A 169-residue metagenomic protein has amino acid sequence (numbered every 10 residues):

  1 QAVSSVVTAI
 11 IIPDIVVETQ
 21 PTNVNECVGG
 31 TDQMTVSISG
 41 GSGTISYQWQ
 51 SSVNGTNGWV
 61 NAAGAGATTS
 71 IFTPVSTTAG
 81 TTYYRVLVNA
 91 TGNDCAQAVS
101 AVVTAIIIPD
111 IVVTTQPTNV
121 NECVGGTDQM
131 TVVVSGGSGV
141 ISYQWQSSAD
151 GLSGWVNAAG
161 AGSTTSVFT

Functional and structural regions predicted by a protein language model:
V3, S51-S76, S147-T169: Surface-exposed, flexible coil segments in extracellular/virion-facing regions
I10-V16, I106-V112: Extracellular interdomain linker/stem segments of modular secreted and single-pass surface proteins
E18-N23, T115-N119: Surface-exposed, proline-enriched loop/turn segments that connect beta strands in immunoglobulin-like
V24-G30, V120-G126: Short, solvent-exposed loop/linker segments at the N-terminal edge of repeated beta-sheet extracellular domains
G30-S39, G126-S135: A short beta-strand segment in extracellular, disulfide-stabilized domains
G40-S51, G55, V134-S147, G151: Solvent-exposed loop segments of extracellular immunoglobulin-like
Q48, Y83-N89, Q144: Extracellular recognition modules
N89-A96: Short, solvent-exposed loop/turn segments at the edges of extracellular beta-sandwich modules
